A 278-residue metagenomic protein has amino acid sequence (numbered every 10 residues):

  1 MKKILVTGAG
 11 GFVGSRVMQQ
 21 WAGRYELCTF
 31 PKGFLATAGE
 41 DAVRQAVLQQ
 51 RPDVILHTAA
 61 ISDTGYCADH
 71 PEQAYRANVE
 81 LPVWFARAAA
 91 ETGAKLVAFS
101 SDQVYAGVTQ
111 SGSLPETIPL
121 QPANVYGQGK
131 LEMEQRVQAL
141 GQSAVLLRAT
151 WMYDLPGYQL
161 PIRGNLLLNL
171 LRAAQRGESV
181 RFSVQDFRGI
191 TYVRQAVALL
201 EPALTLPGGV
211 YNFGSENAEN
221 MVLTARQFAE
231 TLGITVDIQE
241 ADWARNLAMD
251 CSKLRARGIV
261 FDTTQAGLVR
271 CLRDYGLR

Functional and structural regions predicted by a protein language model:
K3-W21: N-terminal Rossmann NAD(P)H-binding glycine-rich loop of SDR-like oxidoreductase domains
R16, V197-R245, C251, G276: Mid/C-terminal beta-alpha module of Rossmann-like enzyme folds, strongest in SDR-family dehydrogenases/epimerases
C28-E40: Rossmann-fold cofactor-recognition segment
T37-A77: NAD(P)H-binding glycine-rich loop region in Rossmannoid oxidoreductase-like domains and their noncatalytic homologs
A38, D69, Q73-W84, L120 (+2 more regions): Glycine-rich NAD(P)-binding loop of the Rossmann-fold in SDR/ketoreductase-type enzymes
V83-Q121: Conserved Rossmann-fold NAD(P)-dependent oxidoreductase catalytic core, especially the SDR/UDP-sugar
Q135-R188: NAD(P)-dependent short-chain dehydrogenase/reductase
T264-R278: Amphipathic terminal alpha-helices
